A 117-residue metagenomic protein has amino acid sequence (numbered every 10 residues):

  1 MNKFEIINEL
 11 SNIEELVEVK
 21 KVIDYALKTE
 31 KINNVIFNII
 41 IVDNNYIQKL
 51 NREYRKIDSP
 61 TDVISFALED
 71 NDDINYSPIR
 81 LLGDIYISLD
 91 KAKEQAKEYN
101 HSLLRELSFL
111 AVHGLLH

Functional and structural regions predicted by a protein language model:
M1-L107: An acidic/histidine-cluster motif and surrounding catalytic segment that typifies divalent-metal-assisted enzyme active
L107-L116: Active-site His/Glu-centered metal-binding helix of metallohydrolases
